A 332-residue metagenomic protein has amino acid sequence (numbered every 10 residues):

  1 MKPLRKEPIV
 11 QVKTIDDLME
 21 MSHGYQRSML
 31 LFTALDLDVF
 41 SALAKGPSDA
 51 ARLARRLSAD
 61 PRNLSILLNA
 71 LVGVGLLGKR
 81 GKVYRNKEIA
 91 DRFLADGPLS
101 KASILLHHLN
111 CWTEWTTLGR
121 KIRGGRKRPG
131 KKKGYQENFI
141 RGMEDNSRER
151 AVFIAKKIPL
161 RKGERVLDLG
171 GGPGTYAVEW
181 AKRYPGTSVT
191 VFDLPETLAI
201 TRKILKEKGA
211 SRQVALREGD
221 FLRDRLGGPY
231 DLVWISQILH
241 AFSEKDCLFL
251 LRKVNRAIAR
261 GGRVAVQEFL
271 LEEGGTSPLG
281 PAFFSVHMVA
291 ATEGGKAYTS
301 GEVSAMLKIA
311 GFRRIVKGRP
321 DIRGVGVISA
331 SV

Functional and structural regions predicted by a protein language model:
K2-K79, L169, P173-V332: Alpha-helical subdomain
D16-L37, S41-P47, R55-R56, R62-E164: Conserved Class I S-adenosyl-L-methionine-dependent methyltransferase catalytic core
